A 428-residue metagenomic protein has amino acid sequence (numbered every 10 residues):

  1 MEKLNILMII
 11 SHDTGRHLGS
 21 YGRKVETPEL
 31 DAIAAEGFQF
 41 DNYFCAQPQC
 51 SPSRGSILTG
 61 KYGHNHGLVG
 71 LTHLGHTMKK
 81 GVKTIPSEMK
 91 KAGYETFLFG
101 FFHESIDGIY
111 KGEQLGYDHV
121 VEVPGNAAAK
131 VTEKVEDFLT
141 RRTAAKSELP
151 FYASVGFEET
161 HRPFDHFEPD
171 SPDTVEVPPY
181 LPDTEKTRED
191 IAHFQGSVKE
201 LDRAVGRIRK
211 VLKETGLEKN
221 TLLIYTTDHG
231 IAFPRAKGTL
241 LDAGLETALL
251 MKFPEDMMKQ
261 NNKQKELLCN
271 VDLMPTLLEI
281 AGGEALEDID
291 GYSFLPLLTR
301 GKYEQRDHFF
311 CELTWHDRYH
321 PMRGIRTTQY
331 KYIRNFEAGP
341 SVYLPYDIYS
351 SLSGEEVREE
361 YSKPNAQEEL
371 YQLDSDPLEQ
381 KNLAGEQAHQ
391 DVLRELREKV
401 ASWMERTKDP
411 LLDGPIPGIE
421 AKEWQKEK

Functional and structural regions predicted by a protein language model:
M1-S362, A366-E369, P377-E405, L411-K428: Formylglycine-dependent sulfatase
